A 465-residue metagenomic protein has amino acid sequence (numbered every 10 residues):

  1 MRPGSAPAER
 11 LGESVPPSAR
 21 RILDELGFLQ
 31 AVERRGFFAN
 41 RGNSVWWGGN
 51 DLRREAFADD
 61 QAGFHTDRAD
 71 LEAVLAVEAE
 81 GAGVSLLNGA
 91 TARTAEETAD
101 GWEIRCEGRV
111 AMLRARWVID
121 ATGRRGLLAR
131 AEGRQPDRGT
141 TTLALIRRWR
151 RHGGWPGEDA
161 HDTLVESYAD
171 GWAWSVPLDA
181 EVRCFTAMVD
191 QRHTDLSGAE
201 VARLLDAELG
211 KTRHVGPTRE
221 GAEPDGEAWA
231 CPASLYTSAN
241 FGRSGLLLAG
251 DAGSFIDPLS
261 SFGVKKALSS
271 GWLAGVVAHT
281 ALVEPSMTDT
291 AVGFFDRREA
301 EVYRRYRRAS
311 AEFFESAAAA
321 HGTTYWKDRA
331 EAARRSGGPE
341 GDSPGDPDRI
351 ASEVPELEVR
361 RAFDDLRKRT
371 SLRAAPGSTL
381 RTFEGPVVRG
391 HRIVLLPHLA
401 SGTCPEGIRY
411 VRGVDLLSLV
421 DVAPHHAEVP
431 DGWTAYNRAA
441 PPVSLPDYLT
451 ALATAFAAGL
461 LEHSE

Functional and structural regions predicted by a protein language model:
M1-L11: Glycine-rich FAD pyrophosphate-binding loop
E25-A73: A conserved beta-strand/loop capping segment in the N-terminal third of enzymes that catalyze redox or closely related
D51-T66, E103, V182-R192, P424-A427: Helix-loop-beta segment of a Rossmann-like dinucleotide-binding subdomain
E78-P224, T237: Predominantly flavin-linked oxidoreductase catalytic cores and closely associated redox partners
T140, D195-V277, A281-V283, M287-A311 (+1 more regions): FAD/FMN-dependent oxidoreductases across multiple families
H279-S371: C-terminal helical "tail/cap" subdomain of flavin- and related membrane-associated enzymes
P344-A423, L445-A453, A457-E465: Acidic, low-complexity/disordered tracts enriched in E/D and polar residues
H426-N437: Short acidic, hydrophobic short linear motifs in intrinsically disordered regions
